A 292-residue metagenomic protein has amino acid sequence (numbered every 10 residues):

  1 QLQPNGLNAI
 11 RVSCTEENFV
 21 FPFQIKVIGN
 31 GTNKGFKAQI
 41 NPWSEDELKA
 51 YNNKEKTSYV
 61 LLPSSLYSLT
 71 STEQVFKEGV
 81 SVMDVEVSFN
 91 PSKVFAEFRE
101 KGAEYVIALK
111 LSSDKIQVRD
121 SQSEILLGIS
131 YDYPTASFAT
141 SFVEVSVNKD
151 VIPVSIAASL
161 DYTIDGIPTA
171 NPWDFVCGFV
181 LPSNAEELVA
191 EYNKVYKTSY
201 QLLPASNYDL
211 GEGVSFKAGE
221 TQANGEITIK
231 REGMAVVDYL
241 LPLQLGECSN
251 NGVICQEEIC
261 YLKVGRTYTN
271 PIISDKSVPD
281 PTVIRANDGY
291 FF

Functional and structural regions predicted by a protein language model:
Q1-T267: Short boundary segments that mark the start of a structured unit
G265-F292: Carbohydrate-active catalytic/glycan-binding domains of CAZyme proteins, especially the secreted or lumenal ectodomains
